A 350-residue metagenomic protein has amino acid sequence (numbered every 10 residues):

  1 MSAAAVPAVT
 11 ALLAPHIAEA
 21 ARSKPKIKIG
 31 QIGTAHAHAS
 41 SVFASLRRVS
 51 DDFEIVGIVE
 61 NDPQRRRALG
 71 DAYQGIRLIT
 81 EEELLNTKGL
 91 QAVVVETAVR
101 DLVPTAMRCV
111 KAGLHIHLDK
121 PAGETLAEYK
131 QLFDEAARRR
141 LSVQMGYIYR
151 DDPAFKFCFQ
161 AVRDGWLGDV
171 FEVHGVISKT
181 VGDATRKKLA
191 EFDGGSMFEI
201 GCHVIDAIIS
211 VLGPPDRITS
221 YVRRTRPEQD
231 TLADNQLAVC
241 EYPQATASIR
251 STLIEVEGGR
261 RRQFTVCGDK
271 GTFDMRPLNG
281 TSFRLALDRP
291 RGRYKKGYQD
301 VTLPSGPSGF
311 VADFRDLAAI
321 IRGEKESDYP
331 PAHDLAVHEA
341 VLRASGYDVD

Functional and structural regions predicted by a protein language model:
M1-S23, A92-V94, D316-D350: C-terminal helix-rich "cap/oligomerization" subdomain common to oxidoreductases
P7-A72, A318, D350: N-terminal Rossmann-like dinucleotide-binding module
Q31, V95, L118, V143-M145 (+2 more regions): Hydrophobic residues in well-ordered beta-strands that form the structural core
A35-A37, Y149-Q229, L237: Predominantly a Rossmann-like dinucleotide-binding segment in NAD(P)-dependent oxidoreductases
S50, I148, Q263-A332, D350: C-terminal glycine/acidic-rich active-site capping loop/insertion
Y73-E135: Beta-loop-alpha module in the N-terminal Rossmann-like domain of NAD(P)-dependent dehydrogenases, especially those
Q131-Y149, D169-V173: Rossmann-fold dehydrogenase core element
D206-T281, V311-K325, L342: Contiguous beta-strand/loop segments that form the cofactor/metal-binding neighborhood of enzyme cores
